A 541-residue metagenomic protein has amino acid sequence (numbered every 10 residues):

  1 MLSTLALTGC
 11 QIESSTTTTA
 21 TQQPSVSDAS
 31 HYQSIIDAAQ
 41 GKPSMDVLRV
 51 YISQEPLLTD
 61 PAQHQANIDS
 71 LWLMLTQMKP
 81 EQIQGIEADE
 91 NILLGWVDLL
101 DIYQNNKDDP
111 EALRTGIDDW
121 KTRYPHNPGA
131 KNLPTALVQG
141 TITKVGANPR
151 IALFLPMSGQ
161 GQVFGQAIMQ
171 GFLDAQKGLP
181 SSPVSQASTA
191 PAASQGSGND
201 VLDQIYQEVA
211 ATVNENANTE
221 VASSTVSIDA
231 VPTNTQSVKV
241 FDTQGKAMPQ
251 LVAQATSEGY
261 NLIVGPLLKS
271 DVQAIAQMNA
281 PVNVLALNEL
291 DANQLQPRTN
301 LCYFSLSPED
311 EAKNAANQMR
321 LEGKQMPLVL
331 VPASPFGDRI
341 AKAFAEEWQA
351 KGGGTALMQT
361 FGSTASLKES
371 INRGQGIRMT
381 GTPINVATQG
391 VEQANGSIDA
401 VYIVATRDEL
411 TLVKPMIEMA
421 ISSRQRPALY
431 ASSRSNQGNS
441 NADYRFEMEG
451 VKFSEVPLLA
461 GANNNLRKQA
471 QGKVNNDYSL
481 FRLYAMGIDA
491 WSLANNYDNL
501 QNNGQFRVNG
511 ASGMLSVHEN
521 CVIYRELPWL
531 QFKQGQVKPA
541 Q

Functional and structural regions predicted by a protein language model:
A6-G9: C-terminal motif of bacterial Sec signal peptides marking the signal peptidase cleavage site
Q11-S14: Bacterial signal peptide processing site
I68-G171, K177-Q186, G196-S237: Long amphipathic alpha-helical scaffold segments
A167, Q186, A192-A292: Beta-alpha junction/loop-to-helix N-cap segments that form part of ligand/metal-binding clefts
G259-L268, L285-L287, L328-P332, T380-R407 (+1 more regions): Periplasmic-binding protein-like
L262-G265, K269-A343, E347-L357: Extracytoplasmic ligand/sensor domains, especially the bilobed periplasmic-binding protein
K414-I488: Extracellular/periplasmic periplasmic-binding protein-like sensory domains
V474-A540: Segments of small-molecule ligand-sensing domains
